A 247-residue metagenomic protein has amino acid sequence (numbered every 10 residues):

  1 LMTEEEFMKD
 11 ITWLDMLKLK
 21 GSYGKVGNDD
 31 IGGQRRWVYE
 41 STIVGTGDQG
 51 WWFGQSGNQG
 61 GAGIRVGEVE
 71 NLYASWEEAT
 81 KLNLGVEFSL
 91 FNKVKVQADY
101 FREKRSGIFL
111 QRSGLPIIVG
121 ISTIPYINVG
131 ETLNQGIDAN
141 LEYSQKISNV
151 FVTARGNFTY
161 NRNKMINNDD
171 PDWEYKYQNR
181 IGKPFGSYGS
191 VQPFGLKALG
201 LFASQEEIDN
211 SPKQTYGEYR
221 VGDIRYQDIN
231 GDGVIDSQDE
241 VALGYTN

Functional and structural regions predicted by a protein language model:
L1, G21, L84-L90, A98 (+2 more regions): Residues on the lipid-exposed face of transmembrane beta-strands in outer-membrane beta-barrel proteins
M2-E4, L14, A79, F91 (+3 more regions): Outer-membrane beta-barrel channels and translocator barrels
E5-F7, N92-V96, I137, S148-V150 (+1 more regions): Repeated loop/turn-to-beta-strand initiation elements of outer-membrane beta-barrel proteins
K9-E77, D99-T132: Solvent-exposed loop/turn elements at secondary-structure boundaries
D15, E78-L82, L133-I137, V150 (+1 more regions): Residues that define the transmembrane beta-barrel architecture of outer-membrane proteins
D15-G21, L84, V96, V152-A154: Transmembrane beta-strands of outer-membrane beta-barrel proteins
S22-V26, S89, D99-E103, S144 (+1 more regions): Outer-membrane beta-barrel pore domains and translocons
Q34-T42, K146-Y245: Conserved small-residue
